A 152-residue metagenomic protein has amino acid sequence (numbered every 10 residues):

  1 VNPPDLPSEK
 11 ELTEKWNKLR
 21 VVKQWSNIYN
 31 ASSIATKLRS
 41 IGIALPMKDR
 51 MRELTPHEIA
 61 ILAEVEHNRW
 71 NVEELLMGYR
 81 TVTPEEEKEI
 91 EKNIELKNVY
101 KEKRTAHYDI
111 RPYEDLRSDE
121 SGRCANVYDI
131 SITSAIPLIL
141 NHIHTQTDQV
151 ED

Functional and structural regions predicted by a protein language model:
V1-D152: Alpha-helical propensity feature that highlights long, continuous alpha-helices across diverse contexts
